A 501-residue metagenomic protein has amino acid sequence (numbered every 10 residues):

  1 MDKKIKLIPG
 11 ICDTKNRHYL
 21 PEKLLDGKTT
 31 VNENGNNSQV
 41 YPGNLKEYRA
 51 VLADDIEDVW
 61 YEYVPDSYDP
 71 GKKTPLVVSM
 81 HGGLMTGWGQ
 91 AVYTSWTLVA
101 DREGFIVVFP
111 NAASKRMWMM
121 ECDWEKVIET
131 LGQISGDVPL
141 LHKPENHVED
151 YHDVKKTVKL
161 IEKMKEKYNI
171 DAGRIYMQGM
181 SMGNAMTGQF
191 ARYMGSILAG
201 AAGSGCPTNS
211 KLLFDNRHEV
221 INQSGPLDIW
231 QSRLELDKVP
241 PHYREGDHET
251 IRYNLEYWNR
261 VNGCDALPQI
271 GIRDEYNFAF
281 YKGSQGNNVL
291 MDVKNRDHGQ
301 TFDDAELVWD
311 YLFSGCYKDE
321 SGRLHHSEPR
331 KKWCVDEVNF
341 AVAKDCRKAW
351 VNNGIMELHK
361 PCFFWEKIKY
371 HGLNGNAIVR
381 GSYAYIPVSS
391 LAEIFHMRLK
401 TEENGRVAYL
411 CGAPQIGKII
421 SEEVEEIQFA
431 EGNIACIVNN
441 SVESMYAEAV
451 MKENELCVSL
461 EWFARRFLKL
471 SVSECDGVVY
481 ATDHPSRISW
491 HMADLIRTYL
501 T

Functional and structural regions predicted by a protein language model:
M1-L76, E149, D153, Q178-M194 (+2 more regions): A domain-start/cap signature at the N-terminus of enzymes
V51-Y61, K72-G173: Serine-hydrolase catalytic machinery in alpha/beta-hydrolase-like enzymes
E57, K72-L76, R102-V108, D171-Y176 (+4 more regions): Loop/turn elements at helix/coil->beta-strand transitions in domains of secreted/extracellular proteins
V78-M80, S204, V293: Alpha/beta-hydrolase
K165-G225: Primarily recognizes the serine-hydrolase "nucleophile elbow" in alpha/beta-hydrolase and SGNH/GDSL folds
A199-Q285: The feature captures the conserved acid-bearing segment of alpha/beta-hydrolase catalytic domains
W230-S232, H248-E249, N259-E337: C-terminal catalytic histidine-bearing segment of alpha/beta-hydrolase fold enzymes
K318-T501: Primary recognition of N-terminal secretory signal peptides and signal-anchoring hydrophobic helices
